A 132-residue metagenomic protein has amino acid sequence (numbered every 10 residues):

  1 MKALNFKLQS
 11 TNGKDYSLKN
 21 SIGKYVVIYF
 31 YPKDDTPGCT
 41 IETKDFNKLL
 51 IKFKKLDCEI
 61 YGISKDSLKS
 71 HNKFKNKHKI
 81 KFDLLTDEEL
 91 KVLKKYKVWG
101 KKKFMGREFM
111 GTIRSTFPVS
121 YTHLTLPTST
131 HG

Functional and structural regions predicted by a protein language model:
M1-N5: N-proximal helix/coil linker or "cap" segments that precede and/or mark the start of modular domains
K7-Y25: A short beta-strand-turn-helix
S21-P37: Short active-site neighborhood of thiol/selenol oxidoreductases, capturing the structured segment around
T36, T122-T128: Conserved small/polar residues in nucleotide/adenosyl-binding loops
T40-D83: Structural microenvironment flanking redox-active thiols in thiol-disulfide oxidoreductases
K75-I113: Short, internal strand/loop/helix patches that form the active-site neighborhood or redox-interaction surface
R114-L124: A short, hydrophobic beta-strand/beta-hairpin element that forms part of a small beta-sheet core
